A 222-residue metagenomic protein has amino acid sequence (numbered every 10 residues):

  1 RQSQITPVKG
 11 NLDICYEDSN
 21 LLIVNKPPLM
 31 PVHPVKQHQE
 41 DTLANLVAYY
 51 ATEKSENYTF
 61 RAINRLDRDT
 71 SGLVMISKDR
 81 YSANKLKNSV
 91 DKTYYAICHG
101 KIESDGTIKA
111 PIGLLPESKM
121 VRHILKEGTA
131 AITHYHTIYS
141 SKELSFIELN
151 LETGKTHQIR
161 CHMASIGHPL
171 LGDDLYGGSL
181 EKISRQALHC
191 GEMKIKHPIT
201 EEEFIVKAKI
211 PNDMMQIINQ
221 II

Functional and structural regions predicted by a protein language model:
R1-I222: RNA pseudouridine synthases
